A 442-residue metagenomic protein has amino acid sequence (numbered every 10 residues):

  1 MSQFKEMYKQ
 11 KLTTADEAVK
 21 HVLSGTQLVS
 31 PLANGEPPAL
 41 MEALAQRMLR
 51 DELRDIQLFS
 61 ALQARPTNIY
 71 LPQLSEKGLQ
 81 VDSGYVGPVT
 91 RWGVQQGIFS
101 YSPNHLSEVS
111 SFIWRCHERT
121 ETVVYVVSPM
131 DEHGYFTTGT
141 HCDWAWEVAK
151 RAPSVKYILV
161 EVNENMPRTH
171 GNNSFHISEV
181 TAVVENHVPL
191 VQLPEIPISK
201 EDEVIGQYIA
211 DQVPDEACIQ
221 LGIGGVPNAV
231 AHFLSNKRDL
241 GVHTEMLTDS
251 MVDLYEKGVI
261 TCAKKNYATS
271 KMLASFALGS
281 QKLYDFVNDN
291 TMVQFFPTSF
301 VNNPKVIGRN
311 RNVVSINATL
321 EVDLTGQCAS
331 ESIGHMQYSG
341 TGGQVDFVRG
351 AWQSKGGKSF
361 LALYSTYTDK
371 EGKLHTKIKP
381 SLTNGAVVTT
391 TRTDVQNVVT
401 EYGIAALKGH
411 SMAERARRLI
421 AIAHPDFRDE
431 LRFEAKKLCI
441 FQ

Functional and structural regions predicted by a protein language model:
M1-Q442: Conserved alpha/beta enzyme-core scaffold
